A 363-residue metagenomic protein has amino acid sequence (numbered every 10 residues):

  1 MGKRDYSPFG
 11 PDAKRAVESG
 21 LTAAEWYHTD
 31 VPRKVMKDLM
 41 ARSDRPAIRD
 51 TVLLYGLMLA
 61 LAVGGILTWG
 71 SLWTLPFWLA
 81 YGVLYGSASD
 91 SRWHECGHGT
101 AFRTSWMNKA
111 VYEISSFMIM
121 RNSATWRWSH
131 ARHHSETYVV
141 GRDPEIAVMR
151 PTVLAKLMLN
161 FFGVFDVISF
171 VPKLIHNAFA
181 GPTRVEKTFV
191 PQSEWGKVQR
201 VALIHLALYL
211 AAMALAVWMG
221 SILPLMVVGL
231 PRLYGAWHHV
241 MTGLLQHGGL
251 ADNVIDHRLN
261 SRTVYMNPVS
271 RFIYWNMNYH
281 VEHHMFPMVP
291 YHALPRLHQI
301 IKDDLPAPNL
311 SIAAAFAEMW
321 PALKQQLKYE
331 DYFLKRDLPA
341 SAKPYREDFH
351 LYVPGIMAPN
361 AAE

Functional and structural regions predicted by a protein language model:
M1-G82, R92, F117-L225, Y291-E363: Non-catalytic, topology-defining segments of multipass membrane proteins
P46, F102-A110, T125, G229 (+2 more regions): Short acidic-hydrophobic sequence patches enriched in Asp/Glu that either
L61, G97, A101-F102, V254 (+1 more regions): Active-site-flanking alpha-helical
L67-W93, A110, I114-A124, G229-A236 (+1 more regions): Membrane-embedded alpha-helical segments that form the functional core of polytopic membrane enzymes, especially those
V83-W93, N122, V167-K173, V227-I255 (+1 more regions): Transmembrane alpha-helical segments that form the membrane-embedded catalytic/substrate-channel core of multi-pass
S89-G99, W126-Y138, T242-G249, I273-V289: Histidine-centered catalytic micro-motifs
S91-A110, Y138-I146: Aspartate-rich (DDxxD/NDxxD/DxxxD) Mg2+/diphosphate-binding motifs and their adjoining helix-loop segments
V185-S193, H257-Y279: Active-site-proximal inter-transmembrane loops
